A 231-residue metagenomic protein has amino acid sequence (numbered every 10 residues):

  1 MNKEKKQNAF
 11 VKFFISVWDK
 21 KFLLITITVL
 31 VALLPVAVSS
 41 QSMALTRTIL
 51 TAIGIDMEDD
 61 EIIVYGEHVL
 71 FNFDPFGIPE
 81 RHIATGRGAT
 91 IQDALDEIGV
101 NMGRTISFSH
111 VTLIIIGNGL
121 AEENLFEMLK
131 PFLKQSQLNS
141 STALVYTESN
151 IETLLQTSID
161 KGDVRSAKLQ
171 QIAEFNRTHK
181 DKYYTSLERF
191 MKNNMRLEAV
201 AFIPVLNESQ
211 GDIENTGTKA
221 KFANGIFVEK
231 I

Functional and structural regions predicted by a protein language model:
M1-I231: Membrane-proximal alpha-helical signals and transmembrane carboxylates
